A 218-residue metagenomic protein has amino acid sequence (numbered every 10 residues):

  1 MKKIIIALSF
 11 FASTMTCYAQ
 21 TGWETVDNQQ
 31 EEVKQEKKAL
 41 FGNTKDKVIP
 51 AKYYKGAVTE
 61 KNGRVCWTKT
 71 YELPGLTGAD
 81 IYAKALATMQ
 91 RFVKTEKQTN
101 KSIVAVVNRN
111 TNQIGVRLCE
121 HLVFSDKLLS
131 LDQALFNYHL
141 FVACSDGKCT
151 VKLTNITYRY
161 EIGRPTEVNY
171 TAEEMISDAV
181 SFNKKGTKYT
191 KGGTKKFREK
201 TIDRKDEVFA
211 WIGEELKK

Functional and structural regions predicted by a protein language model:
M1-V26: Bacterial Sec-dependent N-terminal signal peptides
Q20-K218: Ser/Thr-rich, low-complexity intrinsically disordered terminal regions
